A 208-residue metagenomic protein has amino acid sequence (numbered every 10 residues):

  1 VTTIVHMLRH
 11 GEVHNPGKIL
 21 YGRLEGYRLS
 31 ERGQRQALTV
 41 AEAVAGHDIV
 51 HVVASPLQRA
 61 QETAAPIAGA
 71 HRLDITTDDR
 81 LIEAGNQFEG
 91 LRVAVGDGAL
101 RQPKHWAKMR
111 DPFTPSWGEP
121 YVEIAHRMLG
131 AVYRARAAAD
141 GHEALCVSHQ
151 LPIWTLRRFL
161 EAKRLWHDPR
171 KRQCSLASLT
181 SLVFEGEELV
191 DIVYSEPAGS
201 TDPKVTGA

Functional and structural regions predicted by a protein language model:
V1-T3, L73-T77, E83-D97, A137-H142 (+1 more regions): Acidic, low-complexity terminal tails and accessory targeting/binding regions of phosphate-metabolizing enzymes
T3, L8-I75: Active-site-proximal alpha-helix that buttresses catalytic centers in soluble enzyme cores
V5, H142-Q150: Generic beta-sheet signal
H14, R59-Q61, E83-G85, P152-W154: Short, active-site-adjacent cap segments at secondary-structure transitions
L38-A45, A125, L129-A137: Generic structural signal for well-ordered alpha-helical scaffold segments
S55-L57, R80, V147-L151: Short, well-ordered beta-to-alpha junction loops that form the rim of enzyme active sites and present histidine/acidic
P66, T155-F159: Active-site signature of alpha/beta-hydrolase-fold catalytic machinery across serine- and Asp/Cys-nucleophile hydrolases
Q102-E123: Short glycine/proline- and acidic residue-enriched helix-loop micro-motifs that form flexible lids or anion-recognition
